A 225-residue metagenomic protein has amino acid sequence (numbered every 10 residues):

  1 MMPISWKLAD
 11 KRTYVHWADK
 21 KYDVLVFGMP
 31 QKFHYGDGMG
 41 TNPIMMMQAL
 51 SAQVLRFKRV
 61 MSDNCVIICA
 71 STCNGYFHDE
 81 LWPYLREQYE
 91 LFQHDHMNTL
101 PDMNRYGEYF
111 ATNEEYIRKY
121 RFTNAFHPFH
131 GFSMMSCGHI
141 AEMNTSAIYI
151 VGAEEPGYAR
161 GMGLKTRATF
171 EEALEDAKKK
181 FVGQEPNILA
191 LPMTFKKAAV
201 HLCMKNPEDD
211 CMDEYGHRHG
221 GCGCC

Functional and structural regions predicted by a protein language model:
M1-M45: Accessory "access/gating" subregions that flank catalytic or transport cores
A9-H16, V54-K58, M135-G138, E175-K179: Generic recognition of flexible, low-complexity loop/linker segments
W17-Y22, V60-S62, A177-E185: Glycine-rich phosphate/diphosphate-binding loops that line cofactor/substrate pockets in enzymes
D23-G28, I68, L189-A190: Structural motif
K32-G36, G75-E80, P156-A159, K196-A199: Flexible loop/turn segments at secondary-structure boundaries
F33-P43, F122-N124, Y158-M162: Short, basic, glycine/proline-bearing loop/turn elements
I44-I148: C-terminal catalytic subdomain
S136-C225: Extended hydrophobic packing segments that form well-structured cores
